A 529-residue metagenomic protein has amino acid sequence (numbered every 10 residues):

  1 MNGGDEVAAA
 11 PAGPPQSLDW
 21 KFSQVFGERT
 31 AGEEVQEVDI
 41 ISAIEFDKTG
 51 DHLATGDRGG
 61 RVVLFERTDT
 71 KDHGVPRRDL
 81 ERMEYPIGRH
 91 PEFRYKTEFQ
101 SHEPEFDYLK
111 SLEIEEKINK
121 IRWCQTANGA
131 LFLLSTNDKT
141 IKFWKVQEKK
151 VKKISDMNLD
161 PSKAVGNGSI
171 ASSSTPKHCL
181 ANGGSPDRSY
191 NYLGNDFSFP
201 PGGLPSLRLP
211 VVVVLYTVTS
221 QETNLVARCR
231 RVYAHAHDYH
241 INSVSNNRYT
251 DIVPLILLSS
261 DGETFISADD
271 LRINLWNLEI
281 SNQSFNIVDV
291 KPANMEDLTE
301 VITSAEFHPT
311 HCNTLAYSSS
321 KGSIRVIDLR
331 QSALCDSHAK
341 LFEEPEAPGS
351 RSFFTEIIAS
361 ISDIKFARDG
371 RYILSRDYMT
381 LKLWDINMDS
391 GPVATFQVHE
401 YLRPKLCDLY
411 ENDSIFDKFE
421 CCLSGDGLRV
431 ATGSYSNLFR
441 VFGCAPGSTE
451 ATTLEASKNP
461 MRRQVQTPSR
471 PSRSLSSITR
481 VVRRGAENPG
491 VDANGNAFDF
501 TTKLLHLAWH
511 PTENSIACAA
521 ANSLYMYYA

Functional and structural regions predicted by a protein language model:
E6-E37, K71-K117, V146-N247, D251-I252 (+5 more regions): Inter-blade linker and blade-boundary elements of WD-repeat/beta-propeller domains
R29-V62, K117-W123, P254-I256: Beta-strand-rich domains and repeat architectures in extracellular enzymes and scaffolds, especially beta-propellers
E45-G50, R122-A130, S245-Y249, I256-G262 (+4 more regions): Loop/turn segments within WD40 beta-propeller blades
G50, G59, D138, T250 (+10 more regions): Surface-exposed loop/turn positions within WD40 beta-propeller blades
V62-R67, I141-Q147, S155, I256 (+8 more regions): WD40-repeat beta-propellers
E115-C124, N128-K139, F143: Elongated alpha-helical scaffolds
V441, E450-T453, N459-P460, P489-A529: C-terminal interaction modules of eukaryotic adaptor/scaffold proteins
